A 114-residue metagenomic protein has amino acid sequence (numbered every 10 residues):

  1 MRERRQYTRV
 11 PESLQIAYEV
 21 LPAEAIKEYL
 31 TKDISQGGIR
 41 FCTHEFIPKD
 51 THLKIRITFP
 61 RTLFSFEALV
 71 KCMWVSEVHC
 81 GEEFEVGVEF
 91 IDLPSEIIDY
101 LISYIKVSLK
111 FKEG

Functional and structural regions predicted by a protein language model:
M1-Q36, I102-G114: N-terminal helix initiation/capping motif
Y7, C42-P48: Short, surface-exposed secondary-structure edge patches
E12, K27, L53, F66-A68 (+1 more regions): Hydrophobic core residues within well-ordered beta-strands of beta-rich domains
Q15-E19, T51-S65: Short conserved beta-strand and strand-loop elements enriched in small hydrophobics with frequent Asp/Gly
E19, I34, M73-E77, L93: Residue-level recognition of beta-strand microenvironments
Y29, E67-S76: Short beta-strand-centered aromatic/proline hotspots
R40-T43, V78-E89: Short, solvent-exposed secondary-structure boundary/capping segments
E83-L101: Short solvent-exposed strand/turn elements
